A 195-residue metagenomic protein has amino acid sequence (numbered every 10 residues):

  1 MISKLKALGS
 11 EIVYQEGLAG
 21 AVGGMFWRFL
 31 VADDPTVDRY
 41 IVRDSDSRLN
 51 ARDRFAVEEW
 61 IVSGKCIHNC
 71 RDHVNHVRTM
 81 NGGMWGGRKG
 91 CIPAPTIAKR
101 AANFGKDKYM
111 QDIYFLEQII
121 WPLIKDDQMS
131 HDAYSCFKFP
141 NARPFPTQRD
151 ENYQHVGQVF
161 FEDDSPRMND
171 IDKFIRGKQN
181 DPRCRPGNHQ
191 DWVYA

Functional and structural regions predicted by a protein language model:
M1-R39, R48: Active-site-proximal specificity loops/subdomain of glycosyltransferases
L8, S63-G64, P122-D126: Structured helix-beta-strand junction loops
G20, R48-M80: Conserved donor-nucleotide/metal-binding helix-loop-beta segment in metal-dependent transferases, i.e., the alpha-helix
M25, F29, R54, D112-Y114: Conserved glycosyltransferase catalytic-site signature
S45: Active-site acidic catalytic loop and adjacent metal/ATP-binding pocket of ATP-dependent phosphoryl transfer enzymes
N69, H73-V77, M84-A195: Catalytic core and acceptor-binding pocket of nucleotide-sugar-dependent glycosyltransferases
